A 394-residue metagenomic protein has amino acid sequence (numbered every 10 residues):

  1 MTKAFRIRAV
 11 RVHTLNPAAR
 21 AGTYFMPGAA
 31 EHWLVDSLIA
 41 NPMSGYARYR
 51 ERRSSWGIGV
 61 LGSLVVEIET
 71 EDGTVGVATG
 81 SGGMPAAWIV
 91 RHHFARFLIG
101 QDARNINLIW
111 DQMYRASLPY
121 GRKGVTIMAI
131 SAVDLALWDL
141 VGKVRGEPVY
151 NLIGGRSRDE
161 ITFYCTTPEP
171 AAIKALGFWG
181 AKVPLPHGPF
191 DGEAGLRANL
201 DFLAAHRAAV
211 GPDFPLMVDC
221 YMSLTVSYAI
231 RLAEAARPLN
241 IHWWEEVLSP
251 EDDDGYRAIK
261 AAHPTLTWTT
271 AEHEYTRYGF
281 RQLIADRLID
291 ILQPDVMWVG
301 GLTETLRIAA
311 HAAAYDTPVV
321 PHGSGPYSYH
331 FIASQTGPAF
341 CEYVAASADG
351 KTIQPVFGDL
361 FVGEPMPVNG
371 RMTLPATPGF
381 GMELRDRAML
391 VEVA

Functional and structural regions predicted by a protein language model:
T2-G22, M26-E51, H322-A394: Flexible C-terminal active-site loop/helix
I7, G73, F94, V133 (+8 more regions): Conserved, mostly hydrophobic/aromatic
L38, R52-S54, E69-V144: Metal- or metallocofactor-binding catalytic centers and their adjacent structured scaffolds across diverse enzyme
Y46-A47, N240, E251-R371, P375: Shared catalytic-loop signature of beta/alpha-barrel
W56-V60: Short loop/turn motifs at secondary-structure junctions and domain boundaries
A78, D159-T166, A181-V183, L216-C220 (+5 more regions): Hydrophobic faces of well-ordered beta-strands that scaffold small-molecule active sites in alpha/beta enzyme cores
V125-M128, D134-P170: Glycine-rich, aromatic-flanked loop segments that form ligand/cofactor-binding clefts across common enzyme folds
G154-I259, H263: Metal-dependent enolase-superfamily TIM-barrel catalytic cores that perform enediolate-based chemistry
